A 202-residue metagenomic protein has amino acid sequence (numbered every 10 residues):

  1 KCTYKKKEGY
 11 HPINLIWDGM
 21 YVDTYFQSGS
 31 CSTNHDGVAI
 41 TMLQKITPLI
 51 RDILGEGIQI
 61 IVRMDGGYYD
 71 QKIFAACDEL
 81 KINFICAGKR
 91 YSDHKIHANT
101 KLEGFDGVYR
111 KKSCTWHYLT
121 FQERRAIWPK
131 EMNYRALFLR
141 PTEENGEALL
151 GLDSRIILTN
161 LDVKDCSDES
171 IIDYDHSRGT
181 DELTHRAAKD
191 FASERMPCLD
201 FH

Functional and structural regions predicted by a protein language model:
K1, G19, I60-G67, F84 (+2 more regions): Short, conserved catalytic/metal-binding motifs centered on acidic residues
K1-T3, D23-F26, K72-A76, K95-K101: Short acidic, glycine/serine/threonine-rich loops at helix termini
C2-L54, R155: Electropositive, glycine- and tryptophan-enriched low-complexity nucleic-acid-binding patches
I16-V22, D162-K164, D190-S193: Short connector loops/turns at beta-strand edges and beta->alpha or beta->beta junctions
T33-D93: Domain-level cores of phosphate- or acyl-group-handling catalytic modules
E56, T180-H185, S193-P197: Intrinsically disordered or highly flexible coil/loop and linker segments, enriched in small and charged/polar residues
L80-A187: An anionic, glycine-rich sequence signature occurring as long contiguous blocks
D168-D175, A192-H202: Short, solvent-exposed helix-loop connector elements
